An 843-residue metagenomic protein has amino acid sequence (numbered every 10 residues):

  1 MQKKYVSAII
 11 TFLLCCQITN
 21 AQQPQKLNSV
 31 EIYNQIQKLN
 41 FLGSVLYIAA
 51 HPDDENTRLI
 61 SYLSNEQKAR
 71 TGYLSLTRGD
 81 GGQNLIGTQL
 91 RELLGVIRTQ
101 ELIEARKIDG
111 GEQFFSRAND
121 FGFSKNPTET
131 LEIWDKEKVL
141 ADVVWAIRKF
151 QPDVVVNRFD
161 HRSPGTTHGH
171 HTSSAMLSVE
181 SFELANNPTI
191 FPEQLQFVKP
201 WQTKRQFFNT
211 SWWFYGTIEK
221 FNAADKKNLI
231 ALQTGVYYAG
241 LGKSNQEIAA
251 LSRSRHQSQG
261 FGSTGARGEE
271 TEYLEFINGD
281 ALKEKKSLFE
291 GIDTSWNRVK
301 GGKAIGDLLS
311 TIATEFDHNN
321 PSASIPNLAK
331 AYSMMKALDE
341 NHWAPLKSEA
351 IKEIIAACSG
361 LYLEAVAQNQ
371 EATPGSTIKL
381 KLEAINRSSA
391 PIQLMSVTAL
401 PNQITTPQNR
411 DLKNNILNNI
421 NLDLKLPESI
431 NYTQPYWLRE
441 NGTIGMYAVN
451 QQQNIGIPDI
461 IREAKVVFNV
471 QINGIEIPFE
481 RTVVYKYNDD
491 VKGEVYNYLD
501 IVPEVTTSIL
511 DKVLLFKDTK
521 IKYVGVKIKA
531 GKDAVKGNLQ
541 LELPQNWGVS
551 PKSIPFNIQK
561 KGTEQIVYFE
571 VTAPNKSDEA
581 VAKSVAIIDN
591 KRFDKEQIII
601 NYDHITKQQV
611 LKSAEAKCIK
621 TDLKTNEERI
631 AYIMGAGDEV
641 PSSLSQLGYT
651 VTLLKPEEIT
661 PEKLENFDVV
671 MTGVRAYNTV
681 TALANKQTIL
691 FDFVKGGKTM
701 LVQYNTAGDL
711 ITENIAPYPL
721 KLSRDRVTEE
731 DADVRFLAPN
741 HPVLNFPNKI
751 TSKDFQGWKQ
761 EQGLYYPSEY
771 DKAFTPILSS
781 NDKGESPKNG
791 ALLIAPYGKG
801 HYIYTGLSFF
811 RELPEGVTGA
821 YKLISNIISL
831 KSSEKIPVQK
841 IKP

Functional and structural regions predicted by a protein language model:
M1-P24, P843: Bacterial Sec-dependent N-terminal signal peptides
Q2-Y5, Q22-L46, N126-T130, K136-L363: Metal-dependent de-N-acetylase/amidase catalytic core
Q22-F150, T172, V179-E183: Active-site rim/loop-helix segments in enzyme catalytic domains that contact anionic ligands
L46-I48, T71-S75, E112-R117, V154-N157 (+6 more regions): Structural recognition of the beta-strand scaffold that forms the well-ordered cores of secreted hydrolase catalytic
Q368-T625: Long beta-sheet-rich domains in secretory-pathway and surface-associated proteins
R592-G673, Y704-T706, R811, S829-K842: Aromatic-Pro/Gly-enriched surface loop or interdomain linker that acts as a lid/target-recognition segment
R675-Q756: A glycine-rich, often tryptophan-bearing local segment used as a flexible ligand/cofactor-contacting loop or short
L722-G816, K835-K840: Catalytic beta-strand/loop cores that center a nucleophilic Ser/Cys/Thr and support acyl-enzyme chemistry
